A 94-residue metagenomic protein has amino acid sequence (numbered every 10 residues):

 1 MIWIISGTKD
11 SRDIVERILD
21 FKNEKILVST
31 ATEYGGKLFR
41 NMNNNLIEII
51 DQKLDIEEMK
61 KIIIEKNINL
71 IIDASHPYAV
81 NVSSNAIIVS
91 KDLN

Functional and structural regions predicted by a protein language model:
M1-I26, A79, S83: A short, flexible N-terminal coil/short beta segment enriched in small residues
W3-I5, T30, L38, I50-L54 (+1 more regions): Electropositive, gly/pro-rich neighborhoods at or near active sites that engage anionic ligands
S11, Y34-F39: Short, charged/polar "capping" segments at the starts of alpha-helices and the immediately preceding loops
E24, N45-I47, L93-N94: A structural micro-motif
K25-E33: Short internal beta-strands
L38-L46: Short, conserved SAM-binding/catalytic segment of Class I S-adenosyl-L-methionine-dependent methyltransferases
N45-I63: Glycine-rich, highly charged phosphate/nucleotide-binding loops
K60-N94: Glycine/small-residue-rich loop that forms an oxyanion/phosphate-binding "nest" at active or ligand-binding sites
